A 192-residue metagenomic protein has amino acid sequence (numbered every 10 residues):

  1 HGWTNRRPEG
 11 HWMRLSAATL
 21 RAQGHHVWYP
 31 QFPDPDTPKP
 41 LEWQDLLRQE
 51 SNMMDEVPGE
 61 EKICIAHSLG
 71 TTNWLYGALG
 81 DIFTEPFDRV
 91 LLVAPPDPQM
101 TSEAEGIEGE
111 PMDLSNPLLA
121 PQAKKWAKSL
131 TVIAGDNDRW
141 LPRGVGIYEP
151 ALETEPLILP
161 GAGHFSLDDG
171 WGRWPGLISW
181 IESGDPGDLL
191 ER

Functional and structural regions predicted by a protein language model:
H1-E60, H164: Active-site catalytic motif of lipid deacylating hydrolases and related acyltransferases
G2, F32-P35, V90-M100: Active-site nucleophile loop of the alpha/beta-hydrolase fold
G24-W28, P150-S166: Catalytic histidine neighborhood in serine/cysteine hydrolases with alpha/beta-hydrolase-type architecture
I65-L75: Gly/Ala-rich beta-loop-alpha elbow adjacent to hydrolase catalytic centers
Y76-R89, P98: Conserved hydrolase catalytic core segment
W126-A127, T131-A134: Short beta-strand/loop motif that positions the catalytic acidic residue of the alpha/beta-hydrolase fold
R139-G144: Conserved alpha/beta-hydrolase "acid-adjacent" motif
D168-S183: Post-His helix in hydrolase/transferase enzymes
